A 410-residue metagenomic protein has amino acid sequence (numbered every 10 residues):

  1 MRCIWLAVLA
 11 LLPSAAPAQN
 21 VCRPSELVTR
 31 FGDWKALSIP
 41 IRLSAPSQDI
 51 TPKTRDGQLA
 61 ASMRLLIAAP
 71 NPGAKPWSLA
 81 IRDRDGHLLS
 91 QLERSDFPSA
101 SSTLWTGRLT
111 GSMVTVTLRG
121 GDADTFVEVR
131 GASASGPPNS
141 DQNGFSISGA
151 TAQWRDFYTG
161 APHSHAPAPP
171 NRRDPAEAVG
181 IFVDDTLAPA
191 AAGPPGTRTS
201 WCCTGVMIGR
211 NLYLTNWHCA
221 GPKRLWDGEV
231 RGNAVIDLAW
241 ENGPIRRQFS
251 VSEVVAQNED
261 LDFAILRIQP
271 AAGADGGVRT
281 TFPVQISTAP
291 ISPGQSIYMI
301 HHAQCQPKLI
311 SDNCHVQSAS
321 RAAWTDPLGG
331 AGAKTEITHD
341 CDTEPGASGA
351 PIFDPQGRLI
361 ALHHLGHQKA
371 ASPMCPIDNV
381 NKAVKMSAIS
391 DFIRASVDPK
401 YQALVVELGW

Functional and structural regions predicted by a protein language model:
M1-A7: Sec-dependent signal peptide recognition, specifically the positively charged N-region followed immediately by
P13-A15: N-terminal signal peptide c-region/cleavage motif recognized by signal peptidases
Q19-R172, E177-G180, Q248-S252, F392 (+2 more regions): Domain-level representation of secreted and single-pass membrane ectodomains enriched in extracellular protease systems
L89, L214, I360-A361: Generic structural signal for well-ordered beta-strand positions
T110, G120, R130-P194, R198-S200 (+3 more regions): Serine endopeptidase catalytic core focused on the charge-relay Asp
T199-C202, E344-S348: Short, small/polar residue-rich loop motifs at catalytic or cofactor-binding pockets
I208-G209, A256-N258, D326-K334, E344 (+1 more regions): C-terminal subregion of chymotrypsin/trypsin-like serine protease catalytic domains
